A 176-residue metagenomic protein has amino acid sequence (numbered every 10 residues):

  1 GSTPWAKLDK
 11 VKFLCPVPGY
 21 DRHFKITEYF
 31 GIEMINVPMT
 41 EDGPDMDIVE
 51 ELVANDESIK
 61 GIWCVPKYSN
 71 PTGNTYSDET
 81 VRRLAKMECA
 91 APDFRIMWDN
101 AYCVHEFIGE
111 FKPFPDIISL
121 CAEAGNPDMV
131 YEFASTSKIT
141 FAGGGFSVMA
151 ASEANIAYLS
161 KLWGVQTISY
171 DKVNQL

Functional and structural regions predicted by a protein language model:
G1-P92, C103-A124: Conserved core of the PLP fold type I
G61, R95-I96, Y131: Hydrophobic "anchor" residues on beta-strands that sit immediately upstream of conserved functional sites
D99: Glycine-centered flexible beta-alpha turn that most often forms the glycine-rich phosphate-binding loop
S119-L176: Conserved core segment of the aminotransferase class I/II
